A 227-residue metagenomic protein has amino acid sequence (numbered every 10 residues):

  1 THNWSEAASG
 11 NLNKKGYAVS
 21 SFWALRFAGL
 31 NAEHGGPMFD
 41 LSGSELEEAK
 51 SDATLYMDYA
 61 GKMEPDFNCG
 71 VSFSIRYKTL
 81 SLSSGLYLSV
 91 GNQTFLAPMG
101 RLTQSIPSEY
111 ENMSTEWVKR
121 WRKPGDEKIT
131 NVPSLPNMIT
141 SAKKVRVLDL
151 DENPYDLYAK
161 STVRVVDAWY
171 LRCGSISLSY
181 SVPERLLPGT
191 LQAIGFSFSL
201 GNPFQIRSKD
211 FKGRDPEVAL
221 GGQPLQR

Functional and structural regions predicted by a protein language model:
T1-G10, M99-E109, S114, D210-G221: Flexible, surface-exposed loop regions and adjacent strand-edge segments of Gram-negative outer-membrane beta-barrel
T1-N3, A32, G36, G91-A97 (+3 more regions): Outer-membrane beta-barrel proteins
T1-V19, A32-P37, L41, P65 (+1 more regions): Short loop/turn motifs that connect adjacent beta-strands in outer-membrane beta-barrel proteins
N11-K14, S21, G91-T190: Extracytoplasmic gating/loop element in the C-terminal half of outer-membrane beta-barrel translocons and assembly
R26, S72-S74, S177-S181, S199 (+1 more regions): Outer-membrane beta-barrel architecture
P65-C69, W169-G174, Q192, L225-R227: Residues that define the transmembrane beta-barrel architecture of outer-membrane proteins
T79-S84, R185-L186: Repeated loop/turn-to-beta-strand initiation elements of outer-membrane beta-barrel proteins
S84, F196-F198: Membrane-embedded beta-strand positions of outer-membrane beta-barrel proteins
